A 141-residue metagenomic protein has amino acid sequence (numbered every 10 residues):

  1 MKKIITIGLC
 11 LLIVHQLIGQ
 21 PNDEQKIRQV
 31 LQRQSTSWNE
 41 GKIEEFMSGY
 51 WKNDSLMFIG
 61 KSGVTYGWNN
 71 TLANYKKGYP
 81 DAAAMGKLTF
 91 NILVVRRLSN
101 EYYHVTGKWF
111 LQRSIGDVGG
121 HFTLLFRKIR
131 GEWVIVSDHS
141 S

Functional and structural regions predicted by a protein language model:
I4-I13: Sec-dependent N-terminal signal peptides
L12-G49, N70: Short, low-complexity N-terminal intrinsically disordered segments enriched in polar/charged residues
Q34, F46-M47, S55, T71 (+2 more regions): Hydrophobic pocket/interface hotspot
K52, L98-S99, I129: Structural motif
N53-Y66, P80-A83: A short gly/proline-enriched turn/hairpin at secondary-structure junctions
S62, V94, G107-W109, L124 (+1 more regions): A mature extracytoplasmic/lumenal domain signature
N70-I115: Surface-exposed, charged secondary-structure patches
G119-S141: Short beta-strand edge/turn micro-motifs at domain boundaries
